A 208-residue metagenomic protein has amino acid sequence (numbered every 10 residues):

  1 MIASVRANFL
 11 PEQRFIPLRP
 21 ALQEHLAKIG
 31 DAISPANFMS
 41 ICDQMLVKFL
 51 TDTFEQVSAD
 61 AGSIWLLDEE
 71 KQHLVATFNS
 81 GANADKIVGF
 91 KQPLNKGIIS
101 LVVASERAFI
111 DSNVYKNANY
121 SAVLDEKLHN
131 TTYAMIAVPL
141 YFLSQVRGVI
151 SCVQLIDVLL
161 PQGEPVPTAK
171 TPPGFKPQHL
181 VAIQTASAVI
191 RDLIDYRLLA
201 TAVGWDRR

Functional and structural regions predicted by a protein language model:
M1-Q44, T185, V189, L193-R208: Signal-transmission linkers at sensory-effector interfaces
P35-T77, R197, T201: Helix-loop-beta substructure at the N-terminus of cytosolic sensory domains that couple signal/ligand detection
L67, H73, T77, A84-V123: Regulatory sensory and allosteric helical modules in signal-transduction proteins and certain transcription factors
A84-D85, S112-A134, P161-T171: Signal-transducing coupling segments at domain and membrane junctions
Y133-Y141: A short, aliphatic-rich beta-strand micro-motif
L140-L143, D157: Sensor-regulatory modules in signal-transduction proteins
G148-V149: Short glycine-/small-residue motifs
